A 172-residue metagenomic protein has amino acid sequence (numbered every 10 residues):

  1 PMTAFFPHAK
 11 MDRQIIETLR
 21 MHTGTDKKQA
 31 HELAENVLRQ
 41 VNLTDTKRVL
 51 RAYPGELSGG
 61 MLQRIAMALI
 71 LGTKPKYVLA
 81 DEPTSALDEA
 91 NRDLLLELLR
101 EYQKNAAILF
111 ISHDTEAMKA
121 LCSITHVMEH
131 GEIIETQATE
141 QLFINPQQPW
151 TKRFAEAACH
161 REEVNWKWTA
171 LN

Functional and structural regions predicted by a protein language model:
A52-L57, M61: Conserved ABC ATPase signature
M67, L95: Hydrophobic anchor residue at the start of the ABC signature
G72-K76, N105: A short, proline-enriched helix->beta-strand linker immediately N-terminal to the Walker B motif in ABC-type P-loop
M118-A120: A short, surface-exposed alpha-helical micro-motif characterized by mixed small hydrophobic and charged/polar residues
T136-Q137: ABC ATPase "signature
Q141-L171: C-terminal boundary and immediately downstream tail of ABC-type ATPase nucleotide-binding domains
